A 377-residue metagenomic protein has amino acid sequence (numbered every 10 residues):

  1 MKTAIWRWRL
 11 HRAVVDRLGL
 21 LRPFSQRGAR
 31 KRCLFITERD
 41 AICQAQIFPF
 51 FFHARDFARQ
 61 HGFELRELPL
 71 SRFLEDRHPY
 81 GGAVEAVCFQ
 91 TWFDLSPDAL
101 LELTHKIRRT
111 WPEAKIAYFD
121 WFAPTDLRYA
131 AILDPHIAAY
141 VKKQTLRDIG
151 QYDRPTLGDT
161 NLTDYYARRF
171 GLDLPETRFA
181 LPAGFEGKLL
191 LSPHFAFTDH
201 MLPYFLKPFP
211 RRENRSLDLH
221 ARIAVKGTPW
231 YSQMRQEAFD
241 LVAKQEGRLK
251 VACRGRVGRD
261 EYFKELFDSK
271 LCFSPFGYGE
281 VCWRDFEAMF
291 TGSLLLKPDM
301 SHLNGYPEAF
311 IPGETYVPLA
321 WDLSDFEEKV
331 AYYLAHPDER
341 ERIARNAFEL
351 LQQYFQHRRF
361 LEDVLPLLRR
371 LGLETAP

Functional and structural regions predicted by a protein language model:
M1-R7: Boundary detector for helix-to-coil junctions that initiate low-complexity/charged tails
W6, A13-W283, K297-A309: Nucleotide-sugar donor-binding catalytic core of glycosyltransferases
L10, V15, R59, R109 (+6 more regions): Generic surface-pattern signal
K264-A376: Catalytic binding pocket for nucleotide-activated donors in carbohydrate/polymer assembly enzymes
